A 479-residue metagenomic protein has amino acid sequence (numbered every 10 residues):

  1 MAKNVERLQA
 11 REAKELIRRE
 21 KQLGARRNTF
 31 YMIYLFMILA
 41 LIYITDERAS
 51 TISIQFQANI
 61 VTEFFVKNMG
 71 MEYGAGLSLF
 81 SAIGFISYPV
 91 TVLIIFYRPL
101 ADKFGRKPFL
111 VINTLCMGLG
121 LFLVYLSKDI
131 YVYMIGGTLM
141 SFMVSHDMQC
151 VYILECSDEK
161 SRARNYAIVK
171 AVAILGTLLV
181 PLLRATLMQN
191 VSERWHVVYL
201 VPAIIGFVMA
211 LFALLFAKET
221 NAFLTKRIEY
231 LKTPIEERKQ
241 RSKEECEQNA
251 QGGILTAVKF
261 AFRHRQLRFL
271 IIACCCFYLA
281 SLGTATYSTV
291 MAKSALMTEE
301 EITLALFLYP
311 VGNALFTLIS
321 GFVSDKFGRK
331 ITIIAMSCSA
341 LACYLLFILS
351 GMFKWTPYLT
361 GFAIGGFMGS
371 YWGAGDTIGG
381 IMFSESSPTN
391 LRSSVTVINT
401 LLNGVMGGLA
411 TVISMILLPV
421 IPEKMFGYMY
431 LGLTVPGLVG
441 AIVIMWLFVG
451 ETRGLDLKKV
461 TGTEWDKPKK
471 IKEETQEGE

Functional and structural regions predicted by a protein language model:
M1-F56: Cytosolic juxtamembrane N-terminal segment immediately preceding the first transmembrane helix of multi-pass
S53-Q55, H264-A314, G407-T411: Extracytoplasmic gate region of multi-pass secondary transporters
F56-T91, E300: Extracellular/periplasmic helix-loop-helix junction of adjacent transmembrane segments in MFS-like secondary
S81-P99, F307-I319: Central cavity-lining transmembrane alpha-helices of secondary-active solute carriers, predominantly the Major
V92-K128, F327: Conserved MFS/SLC helix-loop-helix module at the cytosolic interface between two early adjacent transmembrane helices
L115-K128, C338-K354: C-terminal ends and interior cores of transmembrane alpha-helices in multi-pass membrane transporters/permeases
Y131-V144, P357-A374: Hydrophobic core of transmembrane alpha-helices in multi-pass small-molecule transporters, especially MFS/SLC-type
M143-V144, S161-Q189, I205-G206, N399-T411: Glycine-rich segments within core transmembrane alpha-helices of 12-TM secondary carriers
